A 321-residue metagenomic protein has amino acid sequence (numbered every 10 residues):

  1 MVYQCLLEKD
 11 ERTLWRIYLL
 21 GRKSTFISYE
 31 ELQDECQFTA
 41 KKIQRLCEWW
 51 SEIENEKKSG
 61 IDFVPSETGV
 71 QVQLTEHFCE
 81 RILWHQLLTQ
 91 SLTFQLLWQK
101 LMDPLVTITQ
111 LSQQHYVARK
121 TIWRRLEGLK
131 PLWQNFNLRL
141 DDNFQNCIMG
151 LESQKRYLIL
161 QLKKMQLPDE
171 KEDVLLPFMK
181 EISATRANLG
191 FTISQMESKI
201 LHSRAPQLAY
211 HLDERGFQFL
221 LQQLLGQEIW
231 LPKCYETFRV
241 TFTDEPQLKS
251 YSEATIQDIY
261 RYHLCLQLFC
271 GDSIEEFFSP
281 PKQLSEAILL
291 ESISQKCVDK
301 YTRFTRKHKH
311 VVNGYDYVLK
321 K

Functional and structural regions predicted by a protein language model:
M1-K321: A cross-family "folded-core" feature that marks the main globular domain of proteins
